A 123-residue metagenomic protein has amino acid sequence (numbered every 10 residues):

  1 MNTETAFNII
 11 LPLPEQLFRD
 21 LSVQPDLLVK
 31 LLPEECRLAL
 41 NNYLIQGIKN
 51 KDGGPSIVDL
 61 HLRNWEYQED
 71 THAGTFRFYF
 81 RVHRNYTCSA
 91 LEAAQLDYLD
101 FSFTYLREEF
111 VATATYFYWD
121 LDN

Functional and structural regions predicted by a protein language model:
M1-G53: N-terminal trafficking/processing presequences and adjacent post-cleavage segments of proteins routed to secretion
D52-W65: A short, amphipathic edge element
L62-E66, L99-F103: Hydrophobic/aromatic beta-strand elements that line small-molecule binding cavities or substrate pockets in beta-rich
E66-T71, A90-A93: Short, solvent-exposed beta-strand/turn "edge" segments of beta-rich domains on protein surfaces
D70-R84: A short hydrophobic beta-strand element
R81-Q95: Short, cysteine-centered beta-strand-loop-beta hairpins and adjacent loop/turn segments enriched in charged/polar
V82, T113-N123: Short, solvent-exposed aromatic-acidic interface loops
Y105-E109: Short acidic-glycine loop/turn motifs at beta-strand connectors
